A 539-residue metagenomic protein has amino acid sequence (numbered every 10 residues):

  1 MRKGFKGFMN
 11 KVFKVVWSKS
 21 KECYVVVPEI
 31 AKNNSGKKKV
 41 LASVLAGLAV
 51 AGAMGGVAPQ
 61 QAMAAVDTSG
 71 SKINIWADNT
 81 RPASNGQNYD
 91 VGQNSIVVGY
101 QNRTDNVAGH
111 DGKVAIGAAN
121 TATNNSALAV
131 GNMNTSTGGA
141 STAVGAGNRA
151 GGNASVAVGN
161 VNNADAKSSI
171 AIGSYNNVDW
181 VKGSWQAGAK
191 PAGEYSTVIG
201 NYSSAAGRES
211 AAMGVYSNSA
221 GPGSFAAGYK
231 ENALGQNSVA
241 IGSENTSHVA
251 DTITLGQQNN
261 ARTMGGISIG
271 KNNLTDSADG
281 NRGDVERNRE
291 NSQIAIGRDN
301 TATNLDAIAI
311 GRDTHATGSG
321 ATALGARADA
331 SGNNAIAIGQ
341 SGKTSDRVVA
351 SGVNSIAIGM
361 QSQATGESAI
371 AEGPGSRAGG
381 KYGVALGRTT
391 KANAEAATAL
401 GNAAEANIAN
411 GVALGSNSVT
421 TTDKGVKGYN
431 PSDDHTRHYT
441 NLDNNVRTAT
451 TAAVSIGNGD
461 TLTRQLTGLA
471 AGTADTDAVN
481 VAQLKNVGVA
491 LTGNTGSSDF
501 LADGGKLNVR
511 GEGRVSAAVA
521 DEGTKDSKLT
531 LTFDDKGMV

Functional and structural regions predicted by a protein language model:
R2, V12-K21, V25-K32, K39 (+4 more regions): Glycine- and small/polar-enriched repetitive beta-structure motifs of secreted/surface proteins
F8: IQ-motif-like calmodulin-binding regions
V16-K21, V91, T495, V519-T530: Short, ordered beta-strand-loop transition motifs
K32-K37, K536-V539: Short, charged/polar, Gly/Pro-enriched secondary-structure boundary elements
L45-M54: Hydrophobic helical h-region of N-terminal Sec-dependent signal peptides in bacterial secretory/periplasmic proteins
P82-N85, V91, N494-S516: Extracellular/luminal Pro/Thr/Ser-rich low-complexity repeat and linker "mucin-like" segments that act as
T121, T135, T246, T301 (+5 more regions): Ser/Thr- (and often Asn-) enriched beta-sheet segments in non-cytosolic proteins
T450, D460-N486, D503-G504, R510-E512 (+1 more regions): Extracellular repetitive beta-rich solenoid segments
